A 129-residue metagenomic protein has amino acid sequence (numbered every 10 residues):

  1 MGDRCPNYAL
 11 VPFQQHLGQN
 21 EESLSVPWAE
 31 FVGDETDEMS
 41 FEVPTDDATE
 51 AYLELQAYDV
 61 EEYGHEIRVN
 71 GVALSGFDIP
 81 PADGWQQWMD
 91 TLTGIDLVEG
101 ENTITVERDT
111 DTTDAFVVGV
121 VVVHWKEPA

Functional and structural regions predicted by a protein language model:
M1-A129: Beta-strand-rich recognition domains
